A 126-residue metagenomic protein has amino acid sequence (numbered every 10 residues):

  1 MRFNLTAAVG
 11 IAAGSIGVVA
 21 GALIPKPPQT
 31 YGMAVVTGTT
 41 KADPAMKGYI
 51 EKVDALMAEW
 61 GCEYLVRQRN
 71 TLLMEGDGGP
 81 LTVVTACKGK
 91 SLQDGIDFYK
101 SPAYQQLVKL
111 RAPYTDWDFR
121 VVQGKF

Functional and structural regions predicted by a protein language model:
M1-G10: N-terminal Sec-pathway targeting helices
A13-D97, Q123-F126: Short S/T/G/P-rich N-terminal loop/turn motif that feeds into the first structured element of a domain
A55-L56, L110-Y114: Short, conserved catalytic or adaptor-binding loops enriched in Gly and charged residues
D97-A103: Short amphipathic alpha-helices in soluble, non-transmembrane regions that often serve as interface/regulatory elements
Y99, V108-R111: Short, exposed beta-strand-loop hairpins at the edges of beta-sheets in extracellular/periplasmic proteins
A112-F126: C-terminal end-helix/capping segment
